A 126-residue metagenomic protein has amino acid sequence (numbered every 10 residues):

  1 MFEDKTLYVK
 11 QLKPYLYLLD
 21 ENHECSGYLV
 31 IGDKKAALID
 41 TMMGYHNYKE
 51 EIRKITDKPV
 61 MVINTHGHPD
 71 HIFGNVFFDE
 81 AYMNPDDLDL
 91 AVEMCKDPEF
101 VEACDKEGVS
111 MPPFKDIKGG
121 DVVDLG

Functional and structural regions predicted by a protein language model:
E3-K54: Conserved beta-strand hairpin/beta-sheet module of binuclear metal-dependent hydrolase folds, prominently
D33-K35, D86, G126: Short loop segments at secondary-structure junctions
Y45-D124: Active-site HxH/HxHxD metal-binding segment of metal-dependent hydrolases
